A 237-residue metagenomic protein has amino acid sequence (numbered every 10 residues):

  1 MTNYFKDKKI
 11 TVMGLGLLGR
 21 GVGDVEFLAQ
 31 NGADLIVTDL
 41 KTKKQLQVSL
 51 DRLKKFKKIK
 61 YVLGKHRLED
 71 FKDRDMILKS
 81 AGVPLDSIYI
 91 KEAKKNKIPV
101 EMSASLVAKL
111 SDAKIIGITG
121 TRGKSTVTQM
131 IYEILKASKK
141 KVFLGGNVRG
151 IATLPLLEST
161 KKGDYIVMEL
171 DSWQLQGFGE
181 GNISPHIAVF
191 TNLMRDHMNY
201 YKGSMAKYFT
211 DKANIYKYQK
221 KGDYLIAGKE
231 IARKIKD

Functional and structural regions predicted by a protein language model:
M1-M102: N-terminal leader/targeting and accessory segments in enzymes
E69-K72, A81, L85-D237: Phosphate-binding loop of NTP-binding sites
